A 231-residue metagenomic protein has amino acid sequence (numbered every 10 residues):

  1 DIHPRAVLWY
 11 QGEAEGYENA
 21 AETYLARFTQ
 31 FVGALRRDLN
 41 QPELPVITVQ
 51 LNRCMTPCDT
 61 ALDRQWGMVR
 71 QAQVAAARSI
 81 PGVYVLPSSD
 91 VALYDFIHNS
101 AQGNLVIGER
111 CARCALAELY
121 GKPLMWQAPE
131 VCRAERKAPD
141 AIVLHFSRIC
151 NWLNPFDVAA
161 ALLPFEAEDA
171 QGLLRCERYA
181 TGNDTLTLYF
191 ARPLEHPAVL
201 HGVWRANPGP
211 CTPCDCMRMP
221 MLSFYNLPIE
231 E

Functional and structural regions predicted by a protein language model:
D1-E231: Cell-envelope and extracellular/periplasmic
